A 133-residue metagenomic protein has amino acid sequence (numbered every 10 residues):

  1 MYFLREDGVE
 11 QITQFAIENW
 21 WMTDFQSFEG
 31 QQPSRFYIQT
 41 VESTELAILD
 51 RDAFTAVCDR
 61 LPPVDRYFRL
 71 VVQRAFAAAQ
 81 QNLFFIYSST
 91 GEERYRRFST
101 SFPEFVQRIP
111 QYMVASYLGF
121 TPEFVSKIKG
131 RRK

Functional and structural regions predicted by a protein language model:
M1-F36: Cyclic nucleotide-binding regulatory domains
Y2, D24-F25, A56-V57, F98 (+1 more regions): Residues that scaffold the ATP/ADP-binding catalytic core of kinase and kinase-like folds
F15, T40, I48, R108: Short aromatic/basic micro-patch
Q26-E29, D50, C58-L61, S99: Short, flexible helix/strand-to-coil boundary loops that buttress conserved ligand/catalytic motifs in alpha/beta
S34, D52-T90: A small-molecule sensor/coupling module
S89-K133: Phosphate-/nucleic-acid-contacting segments
